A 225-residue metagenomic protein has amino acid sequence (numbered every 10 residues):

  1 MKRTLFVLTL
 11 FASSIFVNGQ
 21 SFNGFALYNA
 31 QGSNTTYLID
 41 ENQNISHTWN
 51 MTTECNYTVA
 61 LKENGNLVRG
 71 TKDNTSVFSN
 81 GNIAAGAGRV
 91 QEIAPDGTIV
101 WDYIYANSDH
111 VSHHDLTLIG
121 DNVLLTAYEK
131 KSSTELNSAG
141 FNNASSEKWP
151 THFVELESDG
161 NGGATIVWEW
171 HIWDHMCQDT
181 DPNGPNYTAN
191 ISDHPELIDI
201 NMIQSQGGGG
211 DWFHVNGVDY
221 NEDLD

Functional and structural regions predicted by a protein language model:
M1-Q20: Bacterial Sec-dependent N-terminal signal peptides
G19-D225: Histidine-/acidic-rich catalytic cores in large beta-rich domains
